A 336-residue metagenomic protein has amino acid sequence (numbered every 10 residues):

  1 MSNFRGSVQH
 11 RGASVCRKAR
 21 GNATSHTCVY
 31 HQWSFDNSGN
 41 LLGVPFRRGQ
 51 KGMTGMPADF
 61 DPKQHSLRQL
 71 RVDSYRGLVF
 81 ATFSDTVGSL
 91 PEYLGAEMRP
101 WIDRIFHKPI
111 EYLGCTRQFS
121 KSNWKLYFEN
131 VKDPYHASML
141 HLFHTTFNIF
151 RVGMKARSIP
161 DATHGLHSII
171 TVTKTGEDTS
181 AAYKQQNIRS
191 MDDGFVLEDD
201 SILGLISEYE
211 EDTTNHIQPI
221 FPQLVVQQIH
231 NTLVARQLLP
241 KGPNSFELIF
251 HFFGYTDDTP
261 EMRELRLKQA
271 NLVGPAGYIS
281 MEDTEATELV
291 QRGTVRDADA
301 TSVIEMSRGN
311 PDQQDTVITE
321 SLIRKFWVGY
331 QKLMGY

Functional and structural regions predicted by a protein language model:
M1-D85, E92-A96: Rieske [2Fe-2S] iron-sulfur-binding domain
G6, L70-Y336: C-terminal catalytic domain of Rieske-type non-heme iron oxygenases
